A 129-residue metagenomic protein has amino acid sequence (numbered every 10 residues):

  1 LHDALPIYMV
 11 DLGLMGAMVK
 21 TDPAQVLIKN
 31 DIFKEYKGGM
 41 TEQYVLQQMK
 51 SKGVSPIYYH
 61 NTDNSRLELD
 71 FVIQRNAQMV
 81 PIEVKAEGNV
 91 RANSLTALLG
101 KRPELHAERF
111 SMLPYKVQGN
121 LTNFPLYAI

Functional and structural regions predicted by a protein language model:
L1-E68, I73-N76: Accessory nucleic acid-recognition modules appended to NTPase machines
Q43-P56, Y115-I129: Short flexible/disordered coil segments
Y58, P81-V84: Short catalytic-loop micro-motif centered on adjacent basic/acidic residues
T62, V72-N76, V84-E87, F110-L113: Short, loop-centered acidic/histidine patches that primarily coordinate divalent metals
E68-L69, I82, S94-L95: Short beta-alpha junctions and helix-cap segments that line functional grooves
Q78-V80, H106: Structural motif
A86-Y127: Catalytic cores of nucleic-acid endonucleases
